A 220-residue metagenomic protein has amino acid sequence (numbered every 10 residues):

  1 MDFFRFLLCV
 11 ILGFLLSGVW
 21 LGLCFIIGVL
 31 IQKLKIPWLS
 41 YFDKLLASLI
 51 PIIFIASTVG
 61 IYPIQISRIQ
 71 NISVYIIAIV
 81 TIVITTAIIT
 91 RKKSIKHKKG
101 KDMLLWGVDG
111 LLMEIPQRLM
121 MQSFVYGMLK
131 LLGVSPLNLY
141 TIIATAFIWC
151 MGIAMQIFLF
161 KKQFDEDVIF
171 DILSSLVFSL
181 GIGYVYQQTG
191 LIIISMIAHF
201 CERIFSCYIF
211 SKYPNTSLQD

Functional and structural regions predicted by a protein language model:
M1-P63, Y140, F147-I148, G152-F160 (+2 more regions): N-terminal, membrane-interfacial amphipathic/helix-forming hydrophobic leader that caps and precedes the first
F3, L7, I11, I84-S94 (+6 more regions): Residue-level signal for well-ordered alpha-helical segments
R5-G13, S40, K44-A47, N71-I76 (+5 more regions): Residue-level signature of transmembrane alpha-helical entry/exit and packing/kink sites in multi-pass membrane
V29-K44, I53-L137, T216-D220: Juxtamembrane helix-loop-helix connectors linking adjacent transmembrane helices in multi-pass membrane enzymes
G100-D220: Transmembrane helix-loop-helix hairpins at the membrane interface of multi-pass integral membrane proteins
